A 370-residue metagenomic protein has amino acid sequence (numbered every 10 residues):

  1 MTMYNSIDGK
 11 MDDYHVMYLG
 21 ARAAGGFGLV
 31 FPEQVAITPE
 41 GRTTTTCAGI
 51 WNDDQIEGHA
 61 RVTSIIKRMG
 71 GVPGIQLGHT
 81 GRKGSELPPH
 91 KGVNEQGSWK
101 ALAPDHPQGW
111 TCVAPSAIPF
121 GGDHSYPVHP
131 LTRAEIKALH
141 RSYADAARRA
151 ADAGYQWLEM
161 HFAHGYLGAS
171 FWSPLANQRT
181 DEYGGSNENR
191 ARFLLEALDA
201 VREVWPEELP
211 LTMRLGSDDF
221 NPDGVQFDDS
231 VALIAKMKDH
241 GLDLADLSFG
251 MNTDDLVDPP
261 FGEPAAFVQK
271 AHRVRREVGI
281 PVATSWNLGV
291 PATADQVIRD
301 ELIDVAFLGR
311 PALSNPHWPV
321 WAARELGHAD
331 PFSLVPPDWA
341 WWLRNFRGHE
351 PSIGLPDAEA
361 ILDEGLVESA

Functional and structural regions predicted by a protein language model:
M1-A370: Flavin-dependent oxidoreductase catalytic cores
